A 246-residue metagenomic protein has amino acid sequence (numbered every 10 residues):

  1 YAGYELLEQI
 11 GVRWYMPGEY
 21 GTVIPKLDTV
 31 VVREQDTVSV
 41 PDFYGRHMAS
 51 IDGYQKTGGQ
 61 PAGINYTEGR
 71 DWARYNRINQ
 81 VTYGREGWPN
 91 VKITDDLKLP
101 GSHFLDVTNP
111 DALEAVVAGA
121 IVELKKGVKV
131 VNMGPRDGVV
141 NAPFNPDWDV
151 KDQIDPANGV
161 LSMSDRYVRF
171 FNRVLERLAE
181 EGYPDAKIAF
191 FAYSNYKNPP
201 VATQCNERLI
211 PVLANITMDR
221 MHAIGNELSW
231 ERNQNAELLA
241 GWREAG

Functional and structural regions predicted by a protein language model:
Y1-F171, E180, P184, I210-V212 (+1 more regions): Feature activates predominantly on carbohydrate-active enzymes
G119, D147-W148, T203-C205, N226: Short, glycine/charged-enriched secondary-structure capping and boundary segments
K126-K129, F191-K197, A236: Conserved alpha/beta core surface patches that mediate binding of polyanionic ligands
V131, G138-P143, N195-P200, M218-H222 (+1 more regions): Flexible loop/turn segments at secondary-structure boundaries
L178, A186-F191: Extended amphipathic secondary-structure runs
A189-T217: Substrate-binding cleft/loops of secretory-pathway carbohydrate-active enzymes
R208-G246: Active-site core of glycosidic bond-cleaving carbohydrate-active enzymes
